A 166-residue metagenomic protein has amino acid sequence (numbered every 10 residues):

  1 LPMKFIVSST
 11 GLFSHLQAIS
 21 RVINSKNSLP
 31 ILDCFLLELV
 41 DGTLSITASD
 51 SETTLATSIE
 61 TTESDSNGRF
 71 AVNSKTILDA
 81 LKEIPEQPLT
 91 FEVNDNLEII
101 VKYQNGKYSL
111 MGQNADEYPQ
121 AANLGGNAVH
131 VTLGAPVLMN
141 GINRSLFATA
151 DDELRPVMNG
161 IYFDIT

Functional and structural regions predicted by a protein language model:
L1-T166: Structural preference for solvent-exposed beta-strand-turn elements and adjacent flexible terminal/loop segments within
